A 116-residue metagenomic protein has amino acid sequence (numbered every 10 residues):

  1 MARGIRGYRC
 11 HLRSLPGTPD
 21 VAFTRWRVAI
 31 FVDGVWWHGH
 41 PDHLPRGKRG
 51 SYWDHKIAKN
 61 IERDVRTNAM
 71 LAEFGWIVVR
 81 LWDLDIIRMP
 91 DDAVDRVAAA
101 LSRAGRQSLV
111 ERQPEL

Functional and structural regions predicted by a protein language model:
M1-L116: Nucleic-acid endo/exonuclease domains
